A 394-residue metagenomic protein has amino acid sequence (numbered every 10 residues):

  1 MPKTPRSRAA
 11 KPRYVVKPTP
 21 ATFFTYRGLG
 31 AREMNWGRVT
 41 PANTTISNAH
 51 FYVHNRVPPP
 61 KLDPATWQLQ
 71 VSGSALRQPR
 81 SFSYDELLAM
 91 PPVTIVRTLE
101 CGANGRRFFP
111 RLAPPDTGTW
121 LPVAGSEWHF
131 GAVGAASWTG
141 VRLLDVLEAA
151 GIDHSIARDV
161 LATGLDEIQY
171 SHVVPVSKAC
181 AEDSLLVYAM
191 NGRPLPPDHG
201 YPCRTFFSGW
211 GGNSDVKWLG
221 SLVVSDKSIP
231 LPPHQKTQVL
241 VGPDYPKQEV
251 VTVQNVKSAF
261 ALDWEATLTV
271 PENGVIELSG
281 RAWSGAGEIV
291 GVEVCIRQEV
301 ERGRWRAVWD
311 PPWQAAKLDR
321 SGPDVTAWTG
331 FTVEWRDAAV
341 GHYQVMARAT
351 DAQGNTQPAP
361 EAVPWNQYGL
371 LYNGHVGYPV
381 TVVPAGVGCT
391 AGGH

Functional and structural regions predicted by a protein language model:
M1-L69, A75-P79, Y84, P92 (+2 more regions): Extended, aromatic/histidine-rich regions of cofactor-dependent oxidoreductases associated with respiratory
W67-Q68, D85-E86, G105, T139: Extracytoplasmic/cell-surface-exposed regions of Actinobacterial cell-envelope-associated and secreted proteins
V71, C101, L143, A347: Hydrophobic/aromatic pocket-lining and membrane-interface residues
P92-A132: Short, conserved helix/loop micro-motifs enriched in His/Cys and acidic residues
N104, A132-A135, V141, R193 (+1 more regions): Gly/Ser/Thr-rich helix-start
F130-D145, G151, S155-A157: Mid-length scaffold segments of soluble, non-membrane domains
